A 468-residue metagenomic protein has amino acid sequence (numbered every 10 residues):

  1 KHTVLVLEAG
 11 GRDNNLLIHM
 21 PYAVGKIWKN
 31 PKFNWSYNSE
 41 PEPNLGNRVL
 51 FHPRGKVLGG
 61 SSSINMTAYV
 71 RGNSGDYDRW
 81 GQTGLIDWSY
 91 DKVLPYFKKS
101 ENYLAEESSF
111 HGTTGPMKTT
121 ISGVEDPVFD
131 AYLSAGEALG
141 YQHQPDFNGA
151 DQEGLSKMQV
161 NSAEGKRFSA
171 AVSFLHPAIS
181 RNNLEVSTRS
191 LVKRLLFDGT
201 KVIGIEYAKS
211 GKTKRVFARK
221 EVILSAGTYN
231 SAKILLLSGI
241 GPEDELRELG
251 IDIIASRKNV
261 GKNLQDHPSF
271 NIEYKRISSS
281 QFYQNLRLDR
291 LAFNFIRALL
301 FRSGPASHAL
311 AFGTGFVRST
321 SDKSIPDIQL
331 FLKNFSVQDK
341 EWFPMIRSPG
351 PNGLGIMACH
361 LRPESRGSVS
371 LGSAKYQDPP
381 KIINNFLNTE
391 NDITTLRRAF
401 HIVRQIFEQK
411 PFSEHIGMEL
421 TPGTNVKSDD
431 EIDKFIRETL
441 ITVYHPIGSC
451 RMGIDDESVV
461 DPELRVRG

Functional and structural regions predicted by a protein language model:
K1-G468: N-terminal redox-cofactor-binding region of secreted/periplasmic oxidoreductases
